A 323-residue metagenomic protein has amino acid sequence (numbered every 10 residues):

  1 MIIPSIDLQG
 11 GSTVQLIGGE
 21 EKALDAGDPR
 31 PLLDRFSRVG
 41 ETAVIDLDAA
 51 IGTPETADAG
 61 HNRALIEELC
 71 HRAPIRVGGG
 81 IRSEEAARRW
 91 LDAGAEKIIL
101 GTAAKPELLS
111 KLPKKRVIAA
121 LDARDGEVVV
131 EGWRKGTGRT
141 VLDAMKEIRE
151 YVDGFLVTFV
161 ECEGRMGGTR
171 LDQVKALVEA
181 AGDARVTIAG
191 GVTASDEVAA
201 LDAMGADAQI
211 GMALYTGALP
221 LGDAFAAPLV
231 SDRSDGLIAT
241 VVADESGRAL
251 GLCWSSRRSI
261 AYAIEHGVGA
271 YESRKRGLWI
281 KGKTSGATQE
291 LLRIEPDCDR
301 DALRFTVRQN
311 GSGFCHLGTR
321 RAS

Functional and structural regions predicted by a protein language model:
I2-L8, T42-I45, I75-G79, I98-L100 (+4 more regions): Hydrophobic faces of well-ordered beta-strands that scaffold small-molecule active sites in alpha/beta enzyme cores
L8-K22, R88-L91, A95-E163: Conserved anion-binding
G19-S37: Short catalytic helix/loop segments, enriched in acidic residues and glycine and frequently bearing histidine
D25, T56-L65, R134-D143, G167-A176: Charged helix-capping and loop-helix junction motifs
E41-H61, T102, V157-G167: Glycine-rich, proline-tolerant flexible connector loops at the mouths of alpha/beta enzymes
A64-I98, L109, D172-A208: Catalytic cores of alpha/beta
E107-A119, V198-P228: C-terminal helical cap(s) of enzyme catalytic domains, especially alpha/beta-barrels
A226-I238, A243-L250, S255-S323: C-terminal binding/interaction regions
